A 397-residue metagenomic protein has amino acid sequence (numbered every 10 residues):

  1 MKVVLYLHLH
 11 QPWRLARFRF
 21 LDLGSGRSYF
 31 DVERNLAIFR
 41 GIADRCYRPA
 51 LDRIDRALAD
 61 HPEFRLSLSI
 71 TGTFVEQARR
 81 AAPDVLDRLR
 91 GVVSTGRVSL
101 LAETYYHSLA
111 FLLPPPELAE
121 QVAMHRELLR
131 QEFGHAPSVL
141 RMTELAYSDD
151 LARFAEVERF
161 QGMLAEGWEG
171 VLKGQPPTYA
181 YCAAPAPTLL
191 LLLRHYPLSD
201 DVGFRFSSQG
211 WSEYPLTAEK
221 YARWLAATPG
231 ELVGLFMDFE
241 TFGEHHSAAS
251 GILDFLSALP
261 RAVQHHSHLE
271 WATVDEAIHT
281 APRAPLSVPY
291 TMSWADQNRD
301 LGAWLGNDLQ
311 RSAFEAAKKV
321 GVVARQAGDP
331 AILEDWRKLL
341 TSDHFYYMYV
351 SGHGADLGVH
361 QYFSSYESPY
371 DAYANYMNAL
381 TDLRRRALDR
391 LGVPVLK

Functional and structural regions predicted by a protein language model:
M1-R48, A59, T178-L189, L193-Y196 (+2 more regions): Active-site and substrate-binding clefts of carbohydrate-active enzymes
K2-L7, W13-P114, E120, S138-R141 (+2 more regions): Short, well-structured secondary-structure segments
L68, R141-L145, A165-G167, L193-R194 (+1 more regions): Short His-Asn-centered micro-motif
D84, L113-Q121, Q209-L216, S247-F255: Alpha-helix N-cap and loop-to-helix initiation/capping positions
V85-A102, H135, E156-L193: Acidic, His- and aromatic-enriched active-site or binding-groove loops in soluble protein domains that engage sugars
L109, A165-L172, L192-Y214, K220: Positively charged, amphipathic and often flexible ligand-engagement surfaces
E117-E144, R223-F236: CE4/NodB-like, metal-dependent polysaccharide N-deacetylase domain that modifies extracellular/periplasmic N-acetylated
L151-A155: Hydrophobic, small-residue-rich alpha-helical packing segments that form membrane-like cores
